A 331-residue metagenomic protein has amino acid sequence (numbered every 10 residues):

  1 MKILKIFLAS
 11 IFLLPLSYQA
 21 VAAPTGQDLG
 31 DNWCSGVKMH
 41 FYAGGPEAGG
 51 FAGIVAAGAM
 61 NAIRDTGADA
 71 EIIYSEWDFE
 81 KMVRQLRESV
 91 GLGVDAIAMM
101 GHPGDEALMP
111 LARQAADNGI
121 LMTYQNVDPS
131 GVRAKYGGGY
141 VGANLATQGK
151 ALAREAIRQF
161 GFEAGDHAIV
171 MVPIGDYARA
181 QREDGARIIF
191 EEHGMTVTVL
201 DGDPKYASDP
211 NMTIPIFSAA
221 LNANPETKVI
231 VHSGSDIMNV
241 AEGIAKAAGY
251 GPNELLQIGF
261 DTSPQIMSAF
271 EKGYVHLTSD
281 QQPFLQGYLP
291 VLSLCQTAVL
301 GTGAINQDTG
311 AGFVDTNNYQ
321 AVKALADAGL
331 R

Functional and structural regions predicted by a protein language model:
M1-K38, R113-N118, L330-R331: Short, low-complexity disordered leader/linker segments with a strong preference for bacterial N-terminal type II
A23-V37, F190-H193, Q282-R331: Hinge/cleft segment of the Venus flytrap/periplasmic-binding protein
T25-G58, A62, T66, E71-E88 (+3 more regions): Extracytoplasmic "Venus flytrap"
W33-C34, M82, G139-D166, Q181 (+3 more regions): Hydrophobic alpha-helical segments within soluble ligand-binding/sensing domains
G50-D65, Q148-L152, Y177-V197, M212 (+3 more regions): Short, solvent-exposed amphipathic alpha-helices that sit in or adjacent to ligand/effector-binding or catalytic
R64-E76, D166-I169, F190-P210: Short beta-strand elements in bilobed, periplasmic/extracellular small-molecule ligand-binding domains
A96-I97, G101-D117, A186, D201 (+1 more regions): Hydrophobic alpha-helical
D105-E106, L111-T147, R158, S263-H276 (+1 more regions): Flexible loop/hinge segments that line or gate small-molecule binding clefts
